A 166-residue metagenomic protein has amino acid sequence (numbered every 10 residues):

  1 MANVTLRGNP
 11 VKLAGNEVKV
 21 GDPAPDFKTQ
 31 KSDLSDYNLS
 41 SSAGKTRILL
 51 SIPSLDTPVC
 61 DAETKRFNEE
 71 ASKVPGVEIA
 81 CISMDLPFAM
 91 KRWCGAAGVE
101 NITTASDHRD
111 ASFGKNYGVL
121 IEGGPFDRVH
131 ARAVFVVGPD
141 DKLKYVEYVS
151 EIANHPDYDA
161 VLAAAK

Functional and structural regions predicted by a protein language model:
M1-K166: Chalcogenol-based redox active-site neighborhoods
